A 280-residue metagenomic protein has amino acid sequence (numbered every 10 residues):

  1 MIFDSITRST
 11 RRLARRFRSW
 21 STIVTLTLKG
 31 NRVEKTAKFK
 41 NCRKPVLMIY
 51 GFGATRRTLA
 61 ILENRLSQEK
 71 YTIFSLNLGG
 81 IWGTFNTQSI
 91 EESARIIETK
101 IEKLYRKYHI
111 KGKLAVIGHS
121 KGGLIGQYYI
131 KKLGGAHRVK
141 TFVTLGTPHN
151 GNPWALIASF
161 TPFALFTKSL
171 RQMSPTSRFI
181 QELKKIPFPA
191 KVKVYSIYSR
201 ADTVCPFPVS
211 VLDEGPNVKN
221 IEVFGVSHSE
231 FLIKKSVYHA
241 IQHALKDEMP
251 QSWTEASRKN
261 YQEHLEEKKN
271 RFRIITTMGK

Functional and structural regions predicted by a protein language model:
M1-L76, L104, H137, Y238 (+2 more regions): Flexible, membrane-associating and regulatory peripheral segments of lipid-active enzymes
M1-S5, S9, T27-E34, K40-R43 (+7 more regions): Generic alpha-helix detector with strongest preference for long hydrophobic helices that associate with membranes
A37-K38, N64, T87, L114 (+3 more regions): Short, flexible segments with low predicted structural confidence
V46-R57, I61, Y71-L78, T84-N86 (+3 more regions): Serine-dependent carboxylesterase/thioesterase catalytic core of lipase-like alpha/beta-hydrolase/SGNH enzymes
I130-K280: Helical cap/lid subdomain of alpha/beta-hydrolase-fold lipid enzymes that gates access to the catalytic pocket
